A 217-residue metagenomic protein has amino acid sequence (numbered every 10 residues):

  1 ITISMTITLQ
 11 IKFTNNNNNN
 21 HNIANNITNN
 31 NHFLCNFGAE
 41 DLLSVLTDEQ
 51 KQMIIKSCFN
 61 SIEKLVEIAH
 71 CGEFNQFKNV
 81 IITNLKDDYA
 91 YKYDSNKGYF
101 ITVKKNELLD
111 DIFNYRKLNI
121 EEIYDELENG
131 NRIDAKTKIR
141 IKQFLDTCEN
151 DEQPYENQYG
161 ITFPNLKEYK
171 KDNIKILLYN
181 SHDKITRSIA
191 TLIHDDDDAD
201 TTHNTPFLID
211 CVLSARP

Functional and structural regions predicted by a protein language model:
I1-M5: C-terminal recognition-helix end and immediately following basic linker of small zinc-binding "finger" domains
L9, F13-N15, N20-P217: Extended amphipathic coiled-coil helices
